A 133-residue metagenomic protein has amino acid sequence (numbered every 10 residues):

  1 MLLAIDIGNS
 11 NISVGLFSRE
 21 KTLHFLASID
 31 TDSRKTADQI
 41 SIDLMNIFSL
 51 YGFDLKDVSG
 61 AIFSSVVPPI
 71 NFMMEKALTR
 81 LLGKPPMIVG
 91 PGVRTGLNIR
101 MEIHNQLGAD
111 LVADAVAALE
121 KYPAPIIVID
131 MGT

Functional and structural regions predicted by a protein language model:
L2-D6, I62, I126-D130: Short glycine-aspartate micro-motif
L2-L44: Short glycine-rich, Thr/Ser-proximal phosphate-binding strand/loop in the N-terminal lobe of ATP-dependent enzymes
I7-N9, V67, T133: A generic beta-sheet turn/junction motif
V14, F63, G132: Residue-level signal for inorganic ion chemistry
S18, N46, K76, R80 (+1 more regions): Short, well-ordered alpha-helices that flank and scaffold nucleotide-derived cofactor binding pockets
I40-L55: A short, N-terminal amphipathic alpha-helix
Y51-Q106: Short beta-strand-loop/turn "lid" adjacent to the catalytic site in phosphate-handling enzymes
K84-M87, V93, L97-T133: Phosphate-binding/catalytic loop of phosphoryl-transfer enzymes
